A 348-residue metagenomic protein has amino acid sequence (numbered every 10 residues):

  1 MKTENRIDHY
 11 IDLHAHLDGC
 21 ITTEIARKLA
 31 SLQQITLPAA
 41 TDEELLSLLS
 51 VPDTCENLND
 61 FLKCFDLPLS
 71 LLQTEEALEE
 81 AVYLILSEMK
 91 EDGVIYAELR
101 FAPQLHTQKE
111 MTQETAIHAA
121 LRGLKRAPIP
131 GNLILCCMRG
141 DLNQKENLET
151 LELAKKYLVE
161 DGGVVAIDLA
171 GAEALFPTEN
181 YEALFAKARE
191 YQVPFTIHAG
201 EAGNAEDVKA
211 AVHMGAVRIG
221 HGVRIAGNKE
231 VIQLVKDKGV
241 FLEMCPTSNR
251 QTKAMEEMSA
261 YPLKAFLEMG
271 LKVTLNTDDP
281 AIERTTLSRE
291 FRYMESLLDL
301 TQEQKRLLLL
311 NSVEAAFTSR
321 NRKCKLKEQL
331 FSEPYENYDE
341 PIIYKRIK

Functional and structural regions predicted by a protein language model:
M1-V193, A202-D207, H213, R218 (+2 more regions): Metal-cofactor-binding active-site regions of metalloenzymes
F195-I197: Conserved hydrophobic beta-strand within the GNAT/NAT acetyltransferase core sheet that lines the active-site cleft
